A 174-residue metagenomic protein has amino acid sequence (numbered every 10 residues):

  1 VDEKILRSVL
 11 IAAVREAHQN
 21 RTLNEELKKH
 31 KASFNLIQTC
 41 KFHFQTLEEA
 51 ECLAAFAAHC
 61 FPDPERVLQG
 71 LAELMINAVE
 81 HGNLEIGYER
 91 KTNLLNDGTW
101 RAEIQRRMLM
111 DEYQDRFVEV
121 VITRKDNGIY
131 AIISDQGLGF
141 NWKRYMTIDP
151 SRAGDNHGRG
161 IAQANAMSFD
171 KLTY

Functional and structural regions predicted by a protein language model:
D2-F44, I129-I132, G139-N141, Y145 (+3 more regions): Flexible, glycine-/charge-rich segments associated with ATP-binding catalytic modules
S8-I76, E80-M110, V121-T123: Bergerat-fold GHKL ATPase/HATPase_c domain
E89-G158: Glycine-rich/acidic phosphate-handling loop/turn and adjacent ATP-lid/helix of nucleotide-binding kinase/ATPase domains
